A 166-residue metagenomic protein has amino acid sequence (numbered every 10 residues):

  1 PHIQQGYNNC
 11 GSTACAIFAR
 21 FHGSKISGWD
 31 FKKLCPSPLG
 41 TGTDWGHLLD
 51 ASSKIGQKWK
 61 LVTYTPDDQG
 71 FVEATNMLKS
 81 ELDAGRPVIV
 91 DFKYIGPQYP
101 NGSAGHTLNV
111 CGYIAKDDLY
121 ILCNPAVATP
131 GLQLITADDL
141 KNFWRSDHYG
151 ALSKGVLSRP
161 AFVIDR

Functional and structural regions predicted by a protein language model:
P1-Q69, H148-R166: Cysteine-nucleophile protease catalytic domains, especially the papain-like/related folds used in DUB/UBL proteases
I26, L34-C35, H47, Y94 (+2 more regions): Generic preference for flexible, low-structure residues
S27-D30, D67-D68, V88, A115 (+1 more regions): Serine/threonine-rich low-complexity intrinsically disordered regions
P38-L39, P66-G70, P87-I89, L140-F143: A short linear-motif detector with a strong N-terminal bias
L39, D83, N101-G102, Y113-R166: Noncatalytic regulatory segments and standalone regulatory/sensor domains
G70-V127: Active-site-adjacent substructure of cysteine-protease-like catalytic cores
